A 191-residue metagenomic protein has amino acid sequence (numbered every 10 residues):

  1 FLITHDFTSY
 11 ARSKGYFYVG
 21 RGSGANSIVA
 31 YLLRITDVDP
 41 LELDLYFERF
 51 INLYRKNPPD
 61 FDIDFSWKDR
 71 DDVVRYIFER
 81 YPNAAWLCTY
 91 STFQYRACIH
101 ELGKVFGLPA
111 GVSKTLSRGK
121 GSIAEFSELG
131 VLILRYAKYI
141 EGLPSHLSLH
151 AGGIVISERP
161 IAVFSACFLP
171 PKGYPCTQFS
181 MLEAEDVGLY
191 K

Functional and structural regions predicted by a protein language model:
F1-K191: Alpha-helical scaffold/interaction cores of sigma-54-like transcription cofactors and many family A DNA polymerases
